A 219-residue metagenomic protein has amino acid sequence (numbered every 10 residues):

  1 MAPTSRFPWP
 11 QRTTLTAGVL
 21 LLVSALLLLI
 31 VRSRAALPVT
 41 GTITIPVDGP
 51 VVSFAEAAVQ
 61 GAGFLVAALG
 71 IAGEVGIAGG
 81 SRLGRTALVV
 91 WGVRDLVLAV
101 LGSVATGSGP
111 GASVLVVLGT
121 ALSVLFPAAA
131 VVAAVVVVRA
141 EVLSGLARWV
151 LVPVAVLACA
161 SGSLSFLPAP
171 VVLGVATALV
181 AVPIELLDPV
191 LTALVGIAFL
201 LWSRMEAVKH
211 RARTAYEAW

Functional and structural regions predicted by a protein language model:
A2-W219: Hydrophobic, aromatic-enriched alpha-helical segments typical of multi-pass transmembrane helices
